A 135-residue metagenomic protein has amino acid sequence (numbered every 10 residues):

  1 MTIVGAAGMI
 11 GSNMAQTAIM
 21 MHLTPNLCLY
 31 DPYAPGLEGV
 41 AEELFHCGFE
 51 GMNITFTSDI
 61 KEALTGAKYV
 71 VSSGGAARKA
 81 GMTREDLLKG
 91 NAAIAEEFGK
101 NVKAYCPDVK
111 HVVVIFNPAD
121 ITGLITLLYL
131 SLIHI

Functional and structural regions predicted by a protein language model:
A7: Conserved glycine-rich cofactor-binding loop
G11-S12: N-terminal Rossmann-fold NAD(P) dinucleotide-binding loop
A15-Q16, G99: Generic hydrophobic/aromatic pocket-lining and core-packing "Φ" positions
T17-L23: A short, Lys/Arg-enriched amphipathic alpha-helix followed by its capping loop at the start of a domain
L23-A67, A76: Conserved N-terminal Rossmann-fold NAD(P) cofactor-binding segment
V70-V71: N-terminal Rossmann-like NAD(P) cofactor-binding module of classical short-chain dehydrogenase/reductase
G81-S131: Rossmann-fold NAD(P)-binding glycine/threonine-rich loop
I133-I135: Conserved small/polar residues in nucleotide/adenosyl-binding loops
